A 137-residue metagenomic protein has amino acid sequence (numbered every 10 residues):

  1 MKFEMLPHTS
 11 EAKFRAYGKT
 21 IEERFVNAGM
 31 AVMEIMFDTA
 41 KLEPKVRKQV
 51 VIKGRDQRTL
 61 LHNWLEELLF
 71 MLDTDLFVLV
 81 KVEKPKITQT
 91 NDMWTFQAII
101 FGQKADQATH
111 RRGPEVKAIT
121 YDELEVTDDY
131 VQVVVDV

Functional and structural regions predicted by a protein language model:
M1-V137: Intrinsically disordered, low-complexity regions
